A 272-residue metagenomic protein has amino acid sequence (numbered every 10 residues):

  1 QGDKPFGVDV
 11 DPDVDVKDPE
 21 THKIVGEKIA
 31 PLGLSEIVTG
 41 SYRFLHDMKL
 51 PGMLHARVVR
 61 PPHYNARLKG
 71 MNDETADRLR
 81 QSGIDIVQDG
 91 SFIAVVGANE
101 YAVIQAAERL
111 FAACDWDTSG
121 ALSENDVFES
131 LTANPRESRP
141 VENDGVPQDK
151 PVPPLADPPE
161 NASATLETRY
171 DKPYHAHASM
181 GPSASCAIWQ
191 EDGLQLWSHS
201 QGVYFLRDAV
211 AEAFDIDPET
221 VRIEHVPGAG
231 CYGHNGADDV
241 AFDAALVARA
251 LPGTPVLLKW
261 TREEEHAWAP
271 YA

Functional and structural regions predicted by a protein language model:
Q1-A272: Structural alpha/beta core scaffold segments of enzyme domains
